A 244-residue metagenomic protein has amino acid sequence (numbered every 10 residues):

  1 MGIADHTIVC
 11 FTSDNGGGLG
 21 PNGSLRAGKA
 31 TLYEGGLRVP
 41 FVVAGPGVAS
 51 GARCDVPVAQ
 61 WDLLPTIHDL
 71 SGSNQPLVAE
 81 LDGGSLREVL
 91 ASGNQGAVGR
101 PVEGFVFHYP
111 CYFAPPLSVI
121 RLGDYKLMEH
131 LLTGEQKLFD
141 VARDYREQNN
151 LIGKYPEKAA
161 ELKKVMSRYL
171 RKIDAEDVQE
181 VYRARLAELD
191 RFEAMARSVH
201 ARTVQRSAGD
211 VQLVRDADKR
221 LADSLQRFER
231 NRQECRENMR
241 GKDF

Functional and structural regions predicted by a protein language model:
M1-N22: Metal-dependent active-site segment of extracytoplasmic phospho-/sulfohydrolases and closely related
I3, H68-S73, A91, P156 (+1 more regions): Sec-exported extracytoplasmic/periplasmic mature domains
I3-V9, V102, G123-Y125, K158: Loop/turn elements at helix/coil->beta-strand transitions in domains of secreted/extracellular proteins
F11-G18, D82-G83, H108-F113, I173-A187: Short, solvent-exposed turn/loop segments enriched in Gly/Ser/Thr/Pro and often Arg
G16-P21, A27, T31-L32, A49 (+3 more regions): C-terminal cap/loop subdomain of S1 sulfatases and analogous C-terminal strand-loop tails that border
F41-G51: The feature captures the short pre-catalytic strand/loop hairpin that immediately precedes and shapes the active-site
L63, T133-E135, V141-F244: Long, internal low-complexity/basic segments
